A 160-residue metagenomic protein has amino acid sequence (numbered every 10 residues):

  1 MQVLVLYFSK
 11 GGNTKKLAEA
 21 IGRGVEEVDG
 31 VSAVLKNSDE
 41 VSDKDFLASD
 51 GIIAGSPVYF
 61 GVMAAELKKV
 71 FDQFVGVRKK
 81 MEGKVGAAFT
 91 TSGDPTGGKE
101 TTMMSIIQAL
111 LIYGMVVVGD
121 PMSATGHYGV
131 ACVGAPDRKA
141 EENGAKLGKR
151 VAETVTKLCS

Functional and structural regions predicted by a protein language model:
Q2-V28: N-terminal beta1-alpha1 ligand-phosphate binding loop
L6-F8, K36, F89: Short hydrophobic segments within beta-strands
K10, M63, K99, P136-A140: Residue-level preference for long, well-ordered alpha-helices that form the structural scaffold of enzyme catalytic
V28-A33, M115: A generic structural motif
S38-S123: Helix-loop-strand module that forms the ligand-binding subsite of alpha/beta enzymes
S42, V116-S160: Glycine-rich phosphate/pyrophosphate-binding loop and the adjoining helix
